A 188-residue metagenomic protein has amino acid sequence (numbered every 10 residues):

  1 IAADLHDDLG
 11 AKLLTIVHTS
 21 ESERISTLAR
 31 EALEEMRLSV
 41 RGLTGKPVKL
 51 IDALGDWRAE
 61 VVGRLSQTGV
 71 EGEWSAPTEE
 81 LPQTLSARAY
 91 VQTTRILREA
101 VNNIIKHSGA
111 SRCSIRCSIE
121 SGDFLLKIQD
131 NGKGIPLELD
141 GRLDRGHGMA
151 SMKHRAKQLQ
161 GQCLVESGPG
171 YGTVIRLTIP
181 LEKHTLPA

Functional and structural regions predicted by a protein language model:
I1-A188: Coiled-coil dimerization/phosphotransfer module
